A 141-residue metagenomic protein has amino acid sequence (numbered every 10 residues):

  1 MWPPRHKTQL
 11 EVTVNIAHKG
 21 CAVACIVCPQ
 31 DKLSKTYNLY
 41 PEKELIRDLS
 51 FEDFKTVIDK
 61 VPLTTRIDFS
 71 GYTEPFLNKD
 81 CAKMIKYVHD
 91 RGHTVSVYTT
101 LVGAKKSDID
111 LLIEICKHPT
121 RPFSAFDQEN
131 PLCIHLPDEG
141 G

Functional and structural regions predicted by a protein language model:
M1-I115, N130: Conserved alpha-helical substructure of the radical SAM core
K19, H118-R121, G140-G141: Ligand-binding grooves and catalytic loops that recognize ribose/phosphate and carbohydrate rings, and esterified lipid
F123-G141: Classical nucleotidyltransferase
